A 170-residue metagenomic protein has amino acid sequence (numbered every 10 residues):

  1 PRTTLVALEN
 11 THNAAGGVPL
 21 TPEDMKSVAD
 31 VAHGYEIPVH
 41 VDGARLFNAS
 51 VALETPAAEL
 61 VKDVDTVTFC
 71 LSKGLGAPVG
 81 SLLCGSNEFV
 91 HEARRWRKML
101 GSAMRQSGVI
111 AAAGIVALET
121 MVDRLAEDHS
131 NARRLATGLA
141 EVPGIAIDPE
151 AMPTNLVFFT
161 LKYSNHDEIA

Functional and structural regions predicted by a protein language model:
P1-P149, T154-A170: Conserved PLP-enzyme active-site core in the AAT-like
